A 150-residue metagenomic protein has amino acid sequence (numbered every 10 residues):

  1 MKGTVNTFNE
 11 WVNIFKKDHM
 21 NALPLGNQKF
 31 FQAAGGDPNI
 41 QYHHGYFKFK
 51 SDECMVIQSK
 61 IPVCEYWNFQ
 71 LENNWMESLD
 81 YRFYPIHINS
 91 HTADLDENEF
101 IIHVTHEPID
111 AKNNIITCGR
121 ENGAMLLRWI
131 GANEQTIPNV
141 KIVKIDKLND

Functional and structural regions predicted by a protein language model:
M1-D150: A compositional/structural signature for long, glycine/proline-rich flexible linkers and loops on extracytoplasmic
